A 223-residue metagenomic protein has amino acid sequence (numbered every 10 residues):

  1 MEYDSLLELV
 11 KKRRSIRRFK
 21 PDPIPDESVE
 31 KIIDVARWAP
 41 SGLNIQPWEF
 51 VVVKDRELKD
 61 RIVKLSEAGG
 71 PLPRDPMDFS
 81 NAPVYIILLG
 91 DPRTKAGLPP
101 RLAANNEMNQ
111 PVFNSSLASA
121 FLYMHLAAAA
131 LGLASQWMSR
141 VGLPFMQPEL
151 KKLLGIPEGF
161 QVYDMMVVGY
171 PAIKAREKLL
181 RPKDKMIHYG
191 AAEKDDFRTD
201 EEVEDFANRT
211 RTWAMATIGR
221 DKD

Functional and structural regions predicted by a protein language model:
M1-D223: Acidic, surface-exposed loops and disordered segments
